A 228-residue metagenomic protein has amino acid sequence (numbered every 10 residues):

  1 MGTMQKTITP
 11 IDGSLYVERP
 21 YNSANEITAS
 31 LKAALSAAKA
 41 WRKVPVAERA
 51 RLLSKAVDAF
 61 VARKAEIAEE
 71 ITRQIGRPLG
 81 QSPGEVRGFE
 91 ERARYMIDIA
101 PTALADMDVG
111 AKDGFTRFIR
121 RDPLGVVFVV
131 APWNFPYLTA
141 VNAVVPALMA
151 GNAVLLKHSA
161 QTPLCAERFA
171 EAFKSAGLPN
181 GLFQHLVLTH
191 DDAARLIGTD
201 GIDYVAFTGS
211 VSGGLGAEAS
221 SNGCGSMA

Functional and structural regions predicted by a protein language model:
M1-F115: N-terminal Rossmann-like NAD(P)+-binding subdomain of aldehyde/semialdehyde dehydrogenases
D108-A228: Rossmann-like NAD(P) dinucleotide-binding subdomain of oxidoreductase/dehydrogenase enzymes
